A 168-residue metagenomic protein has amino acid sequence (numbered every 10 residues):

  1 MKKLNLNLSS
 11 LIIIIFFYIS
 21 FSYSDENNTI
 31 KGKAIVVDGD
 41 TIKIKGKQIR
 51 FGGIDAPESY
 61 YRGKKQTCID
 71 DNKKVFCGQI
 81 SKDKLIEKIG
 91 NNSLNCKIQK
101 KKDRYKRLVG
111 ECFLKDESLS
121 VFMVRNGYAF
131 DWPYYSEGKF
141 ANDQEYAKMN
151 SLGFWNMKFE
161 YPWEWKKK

Functional and structural regions predicted by a protein language model:
K2-I12, F16-K168: Small beta-barrel nucleic-acid-binding modules, primarily SNase/OB-fold domains and secondarily Tudor-like barrels
